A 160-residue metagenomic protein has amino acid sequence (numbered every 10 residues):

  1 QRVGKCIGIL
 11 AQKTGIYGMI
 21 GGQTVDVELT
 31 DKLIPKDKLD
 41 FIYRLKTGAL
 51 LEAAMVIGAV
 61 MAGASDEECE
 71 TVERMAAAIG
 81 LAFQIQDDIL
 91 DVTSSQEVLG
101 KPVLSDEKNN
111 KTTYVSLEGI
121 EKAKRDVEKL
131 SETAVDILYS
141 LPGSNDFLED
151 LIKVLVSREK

Functional and structural regions predicted by a protein language model:
Q1-K160: All-alpha prenyltransferase/terpene-synthase fold signal
